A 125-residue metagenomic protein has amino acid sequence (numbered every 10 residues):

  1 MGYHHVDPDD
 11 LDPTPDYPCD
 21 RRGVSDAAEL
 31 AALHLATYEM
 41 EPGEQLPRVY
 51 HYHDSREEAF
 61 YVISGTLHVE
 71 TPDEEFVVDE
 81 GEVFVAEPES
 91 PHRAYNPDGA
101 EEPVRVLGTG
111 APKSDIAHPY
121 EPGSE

Functional and structural regions predicted by a protein language model:
M1-H34, P42, P119-E125: A short, N-terminal "cap"/entry segment at the start of jelly-roll beta-barrel domains of the cupin/DSBH fold
D20-G23, A36-D54, P88: Conserved short histidine dyad/triad with adjacent acidic residue
A31, E41-L46, T66, P112-S114: Short, charged/polar surface micro-motifs in flexible loops or helix N-caps
E39-M40, Y52-V69, T109: Short, conserved beta-strand element in jelly-roll/cupin
S55, E74, S90, P112: A generic "binding-loop/recognition-motif" signal
V69-E70, A86, H92-G99: Short beta-strand His + acidic residue motifs that chelate non-heme Fe in jelly-roll/DSBH and cupin folds
P72-E89: Short acidic-glycine-tyrosine-enriched beta hairpin
Y95-E125: Double-stranded beta-helix
